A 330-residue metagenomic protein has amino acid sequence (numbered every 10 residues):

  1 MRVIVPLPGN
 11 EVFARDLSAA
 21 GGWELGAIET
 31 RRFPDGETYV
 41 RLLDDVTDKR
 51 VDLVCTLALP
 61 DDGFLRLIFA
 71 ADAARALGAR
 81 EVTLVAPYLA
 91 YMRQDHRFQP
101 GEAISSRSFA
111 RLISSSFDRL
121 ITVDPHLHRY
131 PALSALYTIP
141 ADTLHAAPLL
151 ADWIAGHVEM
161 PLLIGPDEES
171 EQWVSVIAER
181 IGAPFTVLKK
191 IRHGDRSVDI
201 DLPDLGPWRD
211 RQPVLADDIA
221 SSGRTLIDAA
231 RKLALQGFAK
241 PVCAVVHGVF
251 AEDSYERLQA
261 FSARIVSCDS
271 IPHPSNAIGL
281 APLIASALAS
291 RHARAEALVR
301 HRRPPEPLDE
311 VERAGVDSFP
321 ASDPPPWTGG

Functional and structural regions predicted by a protein language model:
M1-G330: PRPP-associated nucleotide enzymes
